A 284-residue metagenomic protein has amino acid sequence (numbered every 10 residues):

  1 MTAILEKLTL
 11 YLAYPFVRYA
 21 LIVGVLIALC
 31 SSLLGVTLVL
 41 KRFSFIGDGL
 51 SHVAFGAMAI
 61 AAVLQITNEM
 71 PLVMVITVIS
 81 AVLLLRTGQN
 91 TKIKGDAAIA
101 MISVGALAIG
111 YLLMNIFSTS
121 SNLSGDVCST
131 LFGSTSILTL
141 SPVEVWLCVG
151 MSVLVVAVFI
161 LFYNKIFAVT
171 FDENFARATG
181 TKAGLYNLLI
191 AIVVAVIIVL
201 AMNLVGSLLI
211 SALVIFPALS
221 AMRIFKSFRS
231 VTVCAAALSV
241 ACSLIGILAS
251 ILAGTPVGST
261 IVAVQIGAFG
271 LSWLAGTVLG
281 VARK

Functional and structural regions predicted by a protein language model:
M1-L29: Membrane-interfacial amphipathic/re-entrant helices at transmembrane-helix boundaries
K7-L10, S103-I160: Transmembrane helix-bundle core of multi-pass membrane transporters and related energy-transducing complexes
L21-V25, M70-V75, A97-M101, V145-G150 (+3 more regions): Hydrophobic alpha-helical transmembrane segments
V23-S31, A57, A61, L72-L84 (+16 more regions): Alpha-helical transmembrane segments in multi-pass membrane proteins
V36-S121, A221-V233, S250-G254, T277-V278: Short loop segments and helix-boundary regions at transmembrane helix junctions of multi-pass inner-membrane proteins
L140-P217: Helix-loop-helix "hairpin" substructures at the membrane interface of multi-pass membrane proteins
N203-S259: Transmembrane alpha-helical segments in multi-pass inner-membrane proteins
T255-K284: Cytosolic-side transmembrane-helix boundaries in multi-pass membrane proteins
